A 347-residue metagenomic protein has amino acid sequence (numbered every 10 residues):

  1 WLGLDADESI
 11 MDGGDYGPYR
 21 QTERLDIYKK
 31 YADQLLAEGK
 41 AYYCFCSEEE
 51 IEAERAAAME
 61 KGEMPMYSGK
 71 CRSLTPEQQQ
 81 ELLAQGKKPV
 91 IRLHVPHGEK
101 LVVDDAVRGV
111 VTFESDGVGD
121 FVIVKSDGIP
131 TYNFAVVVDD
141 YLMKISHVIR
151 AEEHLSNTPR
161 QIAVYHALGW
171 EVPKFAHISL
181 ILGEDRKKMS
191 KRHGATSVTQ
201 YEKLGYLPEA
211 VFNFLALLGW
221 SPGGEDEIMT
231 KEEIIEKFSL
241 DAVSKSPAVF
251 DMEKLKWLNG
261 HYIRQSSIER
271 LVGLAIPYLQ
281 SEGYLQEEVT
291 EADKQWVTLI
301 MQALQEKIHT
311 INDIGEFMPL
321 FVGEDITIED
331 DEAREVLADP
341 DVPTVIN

Functional and structural regions predicted by a protein language model:
W1-M11, R20, T112, I123 (+3 more regions): Conserved nucleotide- and phosphate/pyrophosphate-binding catalytic cores in adenylate/nucleotidyl-handling enzymes
E8-K30: Aromatic/His-enriched, Gly/Pro-containing loop or helix-boundary segments that lie immediately adjacent to catalytic
Q21, Q34-E38, Y42-H177, L182-M189 (+2 more regions): Active-site cores that bind ATP or allylic diphosphates and position pyrophosphate for catalysis
D26, P65-M66, G224-E227: Short amphipathic alpha-helical segments at helix boundaries and their inter-helical linkers
